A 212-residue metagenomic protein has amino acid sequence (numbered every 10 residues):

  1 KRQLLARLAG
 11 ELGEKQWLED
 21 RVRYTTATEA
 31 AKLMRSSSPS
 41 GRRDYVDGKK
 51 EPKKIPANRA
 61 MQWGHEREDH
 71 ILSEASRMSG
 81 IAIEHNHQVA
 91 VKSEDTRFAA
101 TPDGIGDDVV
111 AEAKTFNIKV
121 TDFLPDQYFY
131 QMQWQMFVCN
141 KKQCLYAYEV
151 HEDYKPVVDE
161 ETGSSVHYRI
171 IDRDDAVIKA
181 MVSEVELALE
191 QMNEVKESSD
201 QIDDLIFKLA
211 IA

Functional and structural regions predicted by a protein language model:
K1-E66, H70, I211-A212: Charged, glycine-rich intrinsically disordered N-terminal tails and low-complexity linkers that flank
Y24, G48, D107, A176-I178 (+1 more regions): A generic signature of intrinsically disordered, low-complexity regions enriched in glycine/proline and charged/polar
E68-L72, F129-M132: Short, well-ordered alpha-helical scaffold segments within catalytic/effector domains
M78-I202: Nucleic-acid nuclease catalytic cores
D204-A212: C-terminal accessory segment of soluble enzyme catalytic cores
